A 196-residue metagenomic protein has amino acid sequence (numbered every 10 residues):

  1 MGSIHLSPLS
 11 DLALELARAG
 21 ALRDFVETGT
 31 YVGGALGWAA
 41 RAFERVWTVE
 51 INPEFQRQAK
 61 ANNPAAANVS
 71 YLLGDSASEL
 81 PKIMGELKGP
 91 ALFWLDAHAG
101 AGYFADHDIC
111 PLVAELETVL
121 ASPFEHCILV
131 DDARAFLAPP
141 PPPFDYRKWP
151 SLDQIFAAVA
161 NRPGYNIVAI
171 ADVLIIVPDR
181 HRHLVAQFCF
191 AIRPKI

Functional and structural regions predicted by a protein language model:
M1-L92, H98-I196: A short alpha-helical cap/connector motif
